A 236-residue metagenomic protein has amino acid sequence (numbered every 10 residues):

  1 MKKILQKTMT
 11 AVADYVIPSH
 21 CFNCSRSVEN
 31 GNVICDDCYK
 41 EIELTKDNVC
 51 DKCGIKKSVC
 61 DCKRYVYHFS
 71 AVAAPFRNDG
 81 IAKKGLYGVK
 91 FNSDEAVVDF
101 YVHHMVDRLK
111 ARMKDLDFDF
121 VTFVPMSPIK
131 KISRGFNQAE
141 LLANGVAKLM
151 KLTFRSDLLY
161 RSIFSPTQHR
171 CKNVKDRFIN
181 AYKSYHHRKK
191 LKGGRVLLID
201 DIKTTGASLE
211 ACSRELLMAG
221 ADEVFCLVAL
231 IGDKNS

Functional and structural regions predicted by a protein language model:
M1-D200, T204-S236: Glycine-rich phosphate/pyrophosphate-handling loop used in enzymes and phosphotransfer proteins
